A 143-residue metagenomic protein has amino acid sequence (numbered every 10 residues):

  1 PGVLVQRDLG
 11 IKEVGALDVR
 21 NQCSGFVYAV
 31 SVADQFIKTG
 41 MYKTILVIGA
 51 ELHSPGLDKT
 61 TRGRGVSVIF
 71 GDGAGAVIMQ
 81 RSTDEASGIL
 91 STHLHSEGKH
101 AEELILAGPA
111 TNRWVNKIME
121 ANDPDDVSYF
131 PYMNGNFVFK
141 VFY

Functional and structural regions predicted by a protein language model:
P1-T44, A50: Conserved catalytic cysteine-centered active-site region of acyl-thioester-dependent Claisen-condensing enzymes
V3-L4, I48, L52, N116 (+2 more regions): Membrane-targeting and insertion segments and their boundary/processing signals
I11-E13, S54, Y129-P131: A short alpha-helix capping/helix-coil boundary motif
V19-Q22, H53, V68-I69, L94: Long, contiguous hydrophobic alpha-helical segments, chiefly transmembrane helices and signal peptides
G25-V27, H53-D58, G98-A101: Short, well-ordered, mixed-charge alpha-helical segments that flank or form enzyme active sites
A29, V141-F142: Stable alpha-helical structural segments in soluble proteins, enriched in small hydrophobic residues
F36-A74: Flexible, glycine-rich active-site loops centered on histidine and acidic residues that chelate a metal or position
T61-V141: Condensing-enzyme catalytic core mediating Claisen C-C bond formation in acyl metabolism
